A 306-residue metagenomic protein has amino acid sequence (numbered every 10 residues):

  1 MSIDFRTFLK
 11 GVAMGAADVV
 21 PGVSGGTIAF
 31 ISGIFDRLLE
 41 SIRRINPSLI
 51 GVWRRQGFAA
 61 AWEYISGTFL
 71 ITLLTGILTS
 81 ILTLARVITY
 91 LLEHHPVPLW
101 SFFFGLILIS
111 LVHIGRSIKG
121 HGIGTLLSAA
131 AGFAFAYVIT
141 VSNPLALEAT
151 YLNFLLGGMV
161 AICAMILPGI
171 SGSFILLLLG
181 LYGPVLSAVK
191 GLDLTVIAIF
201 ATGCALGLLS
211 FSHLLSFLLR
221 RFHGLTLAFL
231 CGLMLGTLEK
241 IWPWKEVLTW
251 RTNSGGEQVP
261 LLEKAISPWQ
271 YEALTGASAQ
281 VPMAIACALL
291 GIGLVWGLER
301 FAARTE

Functional and structural regions predicted by a protein language model:
M1-V19, S24-L167, S171-E306: Multi-pass membrane proteins that catalyze or facilitate reactions on polyprenyl-/lipid-phosphate substrates and their
